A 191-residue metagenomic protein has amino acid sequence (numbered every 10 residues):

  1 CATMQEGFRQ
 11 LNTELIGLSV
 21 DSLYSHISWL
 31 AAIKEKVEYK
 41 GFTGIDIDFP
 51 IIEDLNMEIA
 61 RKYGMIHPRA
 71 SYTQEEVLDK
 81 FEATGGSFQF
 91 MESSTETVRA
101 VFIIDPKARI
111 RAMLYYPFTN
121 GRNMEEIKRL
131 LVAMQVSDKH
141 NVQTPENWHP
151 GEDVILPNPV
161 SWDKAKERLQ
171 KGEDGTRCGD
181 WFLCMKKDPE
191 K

Functional and structural regions predicted by a protein language model:
C1-K191: Chalcogenol-based redox active-site neighborhoods
